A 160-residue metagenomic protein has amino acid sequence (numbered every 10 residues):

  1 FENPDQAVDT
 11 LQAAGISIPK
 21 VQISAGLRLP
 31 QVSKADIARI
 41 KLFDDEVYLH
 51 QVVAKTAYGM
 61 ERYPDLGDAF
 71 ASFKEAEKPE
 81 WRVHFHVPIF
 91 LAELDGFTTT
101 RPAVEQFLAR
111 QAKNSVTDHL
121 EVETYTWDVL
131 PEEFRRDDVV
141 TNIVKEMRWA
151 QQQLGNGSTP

Functional and structural regions predicted by a protein language model:
F1-K78, R82, V87: Acidic/histidine-rich catalytic cores of soluble enzymes
A14-I16, G157-P160: Secondary-structure transition/capping motifs at alpha-helix termini and the adjoining loop/turn into the next element
E61-S158: Flexible, acidic glycine-rich loops studded with aromatic residues
